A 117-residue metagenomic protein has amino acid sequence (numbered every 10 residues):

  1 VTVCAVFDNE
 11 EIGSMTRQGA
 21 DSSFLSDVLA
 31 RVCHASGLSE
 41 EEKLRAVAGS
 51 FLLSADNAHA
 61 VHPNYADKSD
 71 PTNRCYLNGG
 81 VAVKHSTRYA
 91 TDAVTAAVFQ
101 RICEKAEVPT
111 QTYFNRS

Functional and structural regions predicted by a protein language model:
V1-Y76: Acidic/histidine-rich catalytic neighborhood of metal-dependent amide-processing enzymes
H62-Y65, S69-S117: Active-site-adjacent substrate-binding region of metalloamidase/peptidase-like peptide-processing proteins
